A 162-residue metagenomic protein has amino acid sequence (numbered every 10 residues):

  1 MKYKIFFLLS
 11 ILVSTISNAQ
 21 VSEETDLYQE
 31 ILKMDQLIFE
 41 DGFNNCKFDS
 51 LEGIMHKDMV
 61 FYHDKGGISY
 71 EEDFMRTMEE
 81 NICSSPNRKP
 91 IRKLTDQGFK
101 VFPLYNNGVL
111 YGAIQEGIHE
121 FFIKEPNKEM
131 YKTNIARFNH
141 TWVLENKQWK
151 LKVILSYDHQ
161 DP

Functional and structural regions predicted by a protein language model:
M1-D26: Bacterial Sec-dependent N-terminal signal peptides
S17-Q36, F48, H159-P162: Sec-dependent signal peptide cleavage junction
D26-E30, K47-I118, K132-T133: A solvent-exposed, acidic/Ser-Thr-rich amphipathic alpha-helical stretch
F43-N44: Alpha-helix C-terminal capping/termination sites
M55, H119-F121, L155-Y157: Short beta-strand segments enriched in hydrophobic/aromatic residues within well-folded beta-rich domains
H119-E125, W142: Beta-strand elements of well-folded, non-transmembrane domains
N127-E129: Outer-membrane beta-barrel domain signature
T133-P162: Short beta-strand edge/turn micro-motifs at domain boundaries
